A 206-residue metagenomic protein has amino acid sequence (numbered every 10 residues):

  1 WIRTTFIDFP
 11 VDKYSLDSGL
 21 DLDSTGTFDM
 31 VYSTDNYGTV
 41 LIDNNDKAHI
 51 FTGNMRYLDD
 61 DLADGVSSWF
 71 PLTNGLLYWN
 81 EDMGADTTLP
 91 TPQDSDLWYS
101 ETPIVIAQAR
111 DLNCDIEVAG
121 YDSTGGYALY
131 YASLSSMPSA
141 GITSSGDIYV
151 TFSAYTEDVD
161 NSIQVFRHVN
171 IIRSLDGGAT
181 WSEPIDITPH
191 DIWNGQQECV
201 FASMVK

Functional and structural regions predicted by a protein language model:
W1-K206: Extracellular, repeat-based ectodomains that mediate carbohydrate processing or recognition
